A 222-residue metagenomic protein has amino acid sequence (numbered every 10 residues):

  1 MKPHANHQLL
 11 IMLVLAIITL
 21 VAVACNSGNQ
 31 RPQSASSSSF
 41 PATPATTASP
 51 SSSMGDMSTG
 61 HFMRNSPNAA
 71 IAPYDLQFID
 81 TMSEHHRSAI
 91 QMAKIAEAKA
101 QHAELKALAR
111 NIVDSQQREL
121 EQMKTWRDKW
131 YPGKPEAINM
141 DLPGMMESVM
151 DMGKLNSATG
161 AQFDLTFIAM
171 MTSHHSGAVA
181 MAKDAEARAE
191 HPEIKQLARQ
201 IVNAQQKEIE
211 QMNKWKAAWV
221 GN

Functional and structural regions predicted by a protein language model:
K2-M12: Bacterial N-terminal signal peptides that target proteins for export
V14-T19: Hydrophobic helical h-region of N-terminal Sec-dependent signal peptides in bacterial secretory/periplasmic proteins
L20-A24: C-terminal motif of bacterial Sec signal peptides marking the signal peptidase cleavage site
N26-G28: Bacterial signal peptide processing site
Q30-N222: All-alpha RGS (Regulator of G-protein Signaling) helical domain and cognate RGS-like helical scaffolds
